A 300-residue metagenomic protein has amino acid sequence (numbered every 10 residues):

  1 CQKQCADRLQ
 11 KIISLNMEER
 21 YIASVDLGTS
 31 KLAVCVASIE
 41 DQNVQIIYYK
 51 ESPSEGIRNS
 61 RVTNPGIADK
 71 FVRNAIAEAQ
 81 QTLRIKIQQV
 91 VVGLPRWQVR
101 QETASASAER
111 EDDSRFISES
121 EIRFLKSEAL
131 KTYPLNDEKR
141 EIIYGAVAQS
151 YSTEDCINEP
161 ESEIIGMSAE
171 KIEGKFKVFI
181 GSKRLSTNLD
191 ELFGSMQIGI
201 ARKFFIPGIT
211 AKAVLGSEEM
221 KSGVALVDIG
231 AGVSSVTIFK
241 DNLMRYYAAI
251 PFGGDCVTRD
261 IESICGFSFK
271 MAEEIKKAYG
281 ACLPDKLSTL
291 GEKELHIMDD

Functional and structural regions predicted by a protein language model:
C1-C5, L9-K31, C35-V90, L94-V224 (+3 more regions): Nucleotide/phosphate-binding catalytic cleft detector across ATP-hydrolyzing and phosphate-transferring enzymes
A77, E262-S263: Short glycine/serine- and small hydrophobic-enriched flexible loop segments
E121, A249-V257, F267, M271: Short acidic-hydrophobic sequence patches enriched in Asp/Glu that either
S222-E262: Glycine-rich phosphate-binding loop of actin/hexokinase-like ATP-binding domains
